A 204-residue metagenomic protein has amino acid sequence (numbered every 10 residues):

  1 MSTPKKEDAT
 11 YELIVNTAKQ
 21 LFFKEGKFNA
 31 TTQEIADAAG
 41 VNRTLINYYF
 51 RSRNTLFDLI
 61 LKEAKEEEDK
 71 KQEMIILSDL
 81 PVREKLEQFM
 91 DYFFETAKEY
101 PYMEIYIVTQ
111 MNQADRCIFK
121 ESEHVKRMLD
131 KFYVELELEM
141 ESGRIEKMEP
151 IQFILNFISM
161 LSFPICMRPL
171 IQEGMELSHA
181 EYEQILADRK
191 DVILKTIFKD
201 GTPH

Functional and structural regions predicted by a protein language model:
M1-A9: N-terminal intrinsically disordered/low-complexity leader segments
L13, T17, L21-T55, L59: Helix-turn-helix
E66-M74, R116-S142, A187-D191: Amphipathic alpha-helical packing segments from all-alpha helical-bundle domains
E73-M103, S142, K147-F157, T202-H204: Hydrophobic alpha-helical connector segments
E95, E99, D130-S142, E146 (+1 more regions): C-terminal peripheral helix-coil segments that are non-catalytic and often amphipathic
K98-F119, R168-E176: Amphipathic alpha-helical segments used for helix-helix packing
